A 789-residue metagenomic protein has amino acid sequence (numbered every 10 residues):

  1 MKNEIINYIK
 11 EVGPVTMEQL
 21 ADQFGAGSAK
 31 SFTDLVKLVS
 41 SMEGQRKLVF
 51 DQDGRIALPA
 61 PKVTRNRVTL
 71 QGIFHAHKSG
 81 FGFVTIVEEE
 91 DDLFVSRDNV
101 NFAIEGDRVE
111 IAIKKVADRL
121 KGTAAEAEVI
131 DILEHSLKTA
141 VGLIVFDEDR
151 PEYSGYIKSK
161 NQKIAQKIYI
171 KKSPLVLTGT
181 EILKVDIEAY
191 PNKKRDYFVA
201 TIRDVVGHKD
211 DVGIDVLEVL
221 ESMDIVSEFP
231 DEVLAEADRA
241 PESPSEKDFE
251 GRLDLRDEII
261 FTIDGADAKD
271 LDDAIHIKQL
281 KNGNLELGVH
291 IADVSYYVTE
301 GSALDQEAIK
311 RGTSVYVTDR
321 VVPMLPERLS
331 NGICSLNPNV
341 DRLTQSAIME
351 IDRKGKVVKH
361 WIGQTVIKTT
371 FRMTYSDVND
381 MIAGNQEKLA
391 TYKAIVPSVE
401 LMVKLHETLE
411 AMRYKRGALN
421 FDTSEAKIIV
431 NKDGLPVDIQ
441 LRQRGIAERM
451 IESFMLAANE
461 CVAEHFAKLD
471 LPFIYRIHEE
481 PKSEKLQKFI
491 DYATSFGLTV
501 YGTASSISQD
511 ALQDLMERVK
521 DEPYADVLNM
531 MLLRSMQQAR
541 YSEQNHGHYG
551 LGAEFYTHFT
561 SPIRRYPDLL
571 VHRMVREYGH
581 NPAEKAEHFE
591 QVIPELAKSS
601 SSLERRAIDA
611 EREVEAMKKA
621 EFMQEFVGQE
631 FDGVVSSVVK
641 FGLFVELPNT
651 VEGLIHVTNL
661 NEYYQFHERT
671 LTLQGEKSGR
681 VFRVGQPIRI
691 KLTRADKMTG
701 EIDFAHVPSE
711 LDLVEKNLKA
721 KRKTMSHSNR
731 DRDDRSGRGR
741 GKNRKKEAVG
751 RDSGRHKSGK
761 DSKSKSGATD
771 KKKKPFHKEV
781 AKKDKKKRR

Functional and structural regions predicted by a protein language model:
M1-G288, S295-D341, R372, N379-D380 (+2 more regions): Charge-lined substrate channels and their catalytic hotspots, especially those that engage the 3′ end of RNA
E105, T178-G179, V627, D632 (+1 more regions): Short, flexible surface segments
D107, A127, H656-I702, V707 (+1 more regions): Intrinsically disordered, low-complexity linker and terminal regions at domain boundaries
K114, E188, S636, T693-A695: Short, surface-exposed secondary-structure boundary micro-motifs
S314-Y414: Conserved catalytic alpha/beta cores of large enzymes that bind or transform nucleotide phosphates and polynucleotides
I362, Y375-L647, N661, Q665 (+1 more regions): Append "with occasional cross-activation on large, charged helical scaffolds in nucleic-acid assemblies
V714-R789: Intrinsically disordered, Lys/Arg-rich low-complexity segments
